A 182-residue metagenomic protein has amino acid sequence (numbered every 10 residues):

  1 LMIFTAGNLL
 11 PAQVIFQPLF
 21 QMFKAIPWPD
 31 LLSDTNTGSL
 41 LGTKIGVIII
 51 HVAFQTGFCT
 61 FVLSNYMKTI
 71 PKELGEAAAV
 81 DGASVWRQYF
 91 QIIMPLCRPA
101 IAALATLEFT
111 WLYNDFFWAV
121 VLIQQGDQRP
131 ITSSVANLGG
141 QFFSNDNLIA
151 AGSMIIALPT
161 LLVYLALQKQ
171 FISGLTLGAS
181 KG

Functional and structural regions predicted by a protein language model:
L1-G182: A hydrophobic, multi-pass inner-membrane permease signature
